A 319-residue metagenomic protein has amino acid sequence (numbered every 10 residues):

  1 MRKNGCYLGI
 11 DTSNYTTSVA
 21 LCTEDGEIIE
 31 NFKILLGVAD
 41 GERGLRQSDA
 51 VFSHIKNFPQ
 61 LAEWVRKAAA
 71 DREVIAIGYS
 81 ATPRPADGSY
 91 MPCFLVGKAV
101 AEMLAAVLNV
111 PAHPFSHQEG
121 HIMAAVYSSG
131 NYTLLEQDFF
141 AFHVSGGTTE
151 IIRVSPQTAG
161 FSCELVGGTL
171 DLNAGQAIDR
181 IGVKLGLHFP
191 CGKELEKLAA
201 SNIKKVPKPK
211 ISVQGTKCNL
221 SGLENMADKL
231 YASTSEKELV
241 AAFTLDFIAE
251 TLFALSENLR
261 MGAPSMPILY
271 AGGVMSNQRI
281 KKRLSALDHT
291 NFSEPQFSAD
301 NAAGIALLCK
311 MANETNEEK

Functional and structural regions predicted by a protein language model:
M1-G5, V110-F140, L307-L308: Conserved phosphate-binding catalytic cores of ATP/NTP-utilizing and phosphoryl-transfer enzymes
R2-G5, T12-S13, A20, I29-N31 (+4 more regions): A short helix-loop
I10-F52, G160-L165: Short glycine-rich, Thr/Ser-proximal phosphate-binding strand/loop in the N-terminal lobe of ATP-dependent enzymes
D11, G78-S80, S116, F140-S145 (+2 more regions): Short beta-strand segments
I34, S53-A68, T251-S256: Short, well-ordered amphipathic alpha-helical segments that serve as non-catalytic structural scaffolds within diverse
E63-E102, A106: Short beta-strand-loop/turn "lid" adjacent to the catalytic site in phosphate-handling enzymes
H121-A125, S293-K319: Glycine-rich phosphate-binding/hydrolytic loop that grips phosphoryl groups
K197-I268, V274-N291, K310-K319: A contiguous, well-structured pocket-lining segment that forms one wall/lid of small-molecule binding clefts in soluble
